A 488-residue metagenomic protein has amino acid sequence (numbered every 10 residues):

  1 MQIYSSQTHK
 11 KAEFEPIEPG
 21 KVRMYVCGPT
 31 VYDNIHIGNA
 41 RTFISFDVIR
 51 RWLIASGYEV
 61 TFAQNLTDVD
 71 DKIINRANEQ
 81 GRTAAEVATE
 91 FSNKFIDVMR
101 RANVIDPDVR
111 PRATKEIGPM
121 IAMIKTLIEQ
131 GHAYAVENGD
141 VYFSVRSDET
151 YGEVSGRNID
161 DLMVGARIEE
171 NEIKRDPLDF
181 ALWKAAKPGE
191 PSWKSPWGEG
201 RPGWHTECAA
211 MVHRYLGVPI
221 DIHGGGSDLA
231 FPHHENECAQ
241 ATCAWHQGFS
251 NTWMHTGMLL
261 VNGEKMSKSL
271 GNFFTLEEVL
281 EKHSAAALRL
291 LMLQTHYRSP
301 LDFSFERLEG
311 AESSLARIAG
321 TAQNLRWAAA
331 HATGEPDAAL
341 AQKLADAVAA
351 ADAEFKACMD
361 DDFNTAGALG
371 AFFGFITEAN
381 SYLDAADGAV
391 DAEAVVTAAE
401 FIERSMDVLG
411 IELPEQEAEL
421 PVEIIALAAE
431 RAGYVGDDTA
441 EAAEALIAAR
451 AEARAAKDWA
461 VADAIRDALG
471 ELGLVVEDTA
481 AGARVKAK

Functional and structural regions predicted by a protein language model:
M1-Y32, D47, G118-A328: Alpha-helical recognition segments enriched in aromatics with Gly/Pro capping that present substrate-recognition
T8-K11, I17-I105, A481-V485: N-terminal, positively charged nucleic-acid-binding surface of large information/translation enzymes
I54, R100, I128-E129, M254 (+1 more regions): Alpha-helix C-terminal capping/helix-coil junction sites
Y58, H132, L474: Short phosphate-binding/catalytic loops that engage adenosine nucleotides
L66-D71, S92-F95, I105-M120, N138-S147: Short, glycine/charge-rich beta-strand/loop segments that flank catalytic centers and engage negatively charged groups
A77-A84, D108-T114, G198, G226: The substrate-binding groove and active-site-proximal loops of carbohydrate-active enzymes, especially glycoside
T275-K488: Structural preference for alpha-helix termini/caps and helix-kink/transition segments
